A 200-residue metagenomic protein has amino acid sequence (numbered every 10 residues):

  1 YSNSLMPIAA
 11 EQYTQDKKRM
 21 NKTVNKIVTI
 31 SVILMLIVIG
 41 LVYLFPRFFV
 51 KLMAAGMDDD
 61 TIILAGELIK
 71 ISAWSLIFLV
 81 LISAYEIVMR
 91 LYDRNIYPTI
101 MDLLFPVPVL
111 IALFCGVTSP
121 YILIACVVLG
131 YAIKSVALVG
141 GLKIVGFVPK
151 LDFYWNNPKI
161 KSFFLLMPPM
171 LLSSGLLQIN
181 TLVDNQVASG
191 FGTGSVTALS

Functional and structural regions predicted by a protein language model:
Y1-S31, M53-A55, L91-I96: Transmembrane-helix boundary and interhelical linker motifs in polytopic inner-membrane proteins
L5, K18-I33, I37, L41 (+3 more regions): Interfacial transmembrane-helix starts/ends
I37-D59: Short membrane-interface helical motifs at transmembrane helix boundaries in multi-pass membrane transporters
M57-A84, I111: Alpha-helical transmembrane segments of multi-pass membrane proteins
W74, Y85-I111: Alpha-helical transmembrane segments of multi-pass membrane transporters/permeases
I100-I111, T118-I144: Hydrophobic alpha-helical transmembrane segments
V139-L177: Interhelical loop/hinge segments that connect adjacent transmembrane helices in multipass membrane
L166, A188-S200: Interfacial/gating helices of multi-pass transporter permease domains
